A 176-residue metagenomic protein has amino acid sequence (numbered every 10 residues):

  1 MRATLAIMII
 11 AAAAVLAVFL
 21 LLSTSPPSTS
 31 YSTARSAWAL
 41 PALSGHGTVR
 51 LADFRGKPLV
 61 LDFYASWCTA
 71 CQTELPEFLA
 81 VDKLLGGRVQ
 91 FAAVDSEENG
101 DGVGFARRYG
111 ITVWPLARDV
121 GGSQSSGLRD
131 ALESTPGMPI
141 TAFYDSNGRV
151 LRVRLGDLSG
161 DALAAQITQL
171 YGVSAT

Functional and structural regions predicted by a protein language model:
M1-P41, T176: N-terminal targeting signals for export/organelle localization
A37-L59: A short beta-strand-turn-helix
K57-L59, Y64-W67, E98, G137: Short pre-active-site segment immediately N-terminal to redox-active cysteine/selenocysteine motifs in thiol-based
P58, W67, L79-L85, I167-S174: Sec/Tat-exported extracytoplasmic proteins
F63-Y64, V94-E97, D119-G121, L155-D157: Active-site-proximal beta-strand/loop segments in catalytic clefts of secreted hydrolases
Q72-I111, G121-R129: Structural microenvironment flanking redox-active thiols in thiol-disulfide oxidoreductases
R108-I111, V120-G172: Thiol/disulfide oxidoreductase modules built on the thioredoxin-like
